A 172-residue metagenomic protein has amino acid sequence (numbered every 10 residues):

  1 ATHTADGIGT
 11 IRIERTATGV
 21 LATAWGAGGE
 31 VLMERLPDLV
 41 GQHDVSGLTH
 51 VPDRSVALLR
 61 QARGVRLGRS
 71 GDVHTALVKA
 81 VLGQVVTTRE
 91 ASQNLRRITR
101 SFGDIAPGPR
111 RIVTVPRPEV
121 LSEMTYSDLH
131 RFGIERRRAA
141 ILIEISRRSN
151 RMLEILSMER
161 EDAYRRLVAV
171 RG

Functional and structural regions predicted by a protein language model:
A1-G172: HhH-family (HhH-GPD) DNA N-glycosylase catalytic core used in base-excision repair
